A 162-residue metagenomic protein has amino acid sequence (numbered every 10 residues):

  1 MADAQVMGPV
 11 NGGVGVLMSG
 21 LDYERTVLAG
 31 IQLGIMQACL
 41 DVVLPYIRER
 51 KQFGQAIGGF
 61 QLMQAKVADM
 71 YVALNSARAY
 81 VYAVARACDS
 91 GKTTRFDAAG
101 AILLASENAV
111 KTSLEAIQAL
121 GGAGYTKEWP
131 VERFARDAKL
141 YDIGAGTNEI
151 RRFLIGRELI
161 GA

Functional and structural regions predicted by a protein language model:
M1: Structural signature of FAD isoalloxazine-binding scaffolds in flavoprotein oxidoreductases
A4, V10, V14-A162: Alpha-helical interface subdomain recognition
